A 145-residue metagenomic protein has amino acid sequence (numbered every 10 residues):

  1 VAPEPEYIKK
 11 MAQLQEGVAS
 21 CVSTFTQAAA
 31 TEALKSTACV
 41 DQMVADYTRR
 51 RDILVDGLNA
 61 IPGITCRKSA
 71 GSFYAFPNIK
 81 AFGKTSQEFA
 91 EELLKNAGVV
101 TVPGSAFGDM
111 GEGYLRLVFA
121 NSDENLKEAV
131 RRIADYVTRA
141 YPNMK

Functional and structural regions predicted by a protein language model:
V1-K145: PLP-dependent class I/II
